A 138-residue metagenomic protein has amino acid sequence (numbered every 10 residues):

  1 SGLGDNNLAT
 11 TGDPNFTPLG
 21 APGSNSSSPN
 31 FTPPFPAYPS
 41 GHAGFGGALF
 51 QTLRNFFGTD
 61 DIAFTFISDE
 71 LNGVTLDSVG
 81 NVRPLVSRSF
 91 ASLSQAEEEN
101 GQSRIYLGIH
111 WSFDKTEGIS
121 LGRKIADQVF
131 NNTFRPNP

Functional and structural regions predicted by a protein language model:
S1-P138: Membrane-embedded catalytic cores of phosphoryl/pyrophosphoryl-handling enzymes
